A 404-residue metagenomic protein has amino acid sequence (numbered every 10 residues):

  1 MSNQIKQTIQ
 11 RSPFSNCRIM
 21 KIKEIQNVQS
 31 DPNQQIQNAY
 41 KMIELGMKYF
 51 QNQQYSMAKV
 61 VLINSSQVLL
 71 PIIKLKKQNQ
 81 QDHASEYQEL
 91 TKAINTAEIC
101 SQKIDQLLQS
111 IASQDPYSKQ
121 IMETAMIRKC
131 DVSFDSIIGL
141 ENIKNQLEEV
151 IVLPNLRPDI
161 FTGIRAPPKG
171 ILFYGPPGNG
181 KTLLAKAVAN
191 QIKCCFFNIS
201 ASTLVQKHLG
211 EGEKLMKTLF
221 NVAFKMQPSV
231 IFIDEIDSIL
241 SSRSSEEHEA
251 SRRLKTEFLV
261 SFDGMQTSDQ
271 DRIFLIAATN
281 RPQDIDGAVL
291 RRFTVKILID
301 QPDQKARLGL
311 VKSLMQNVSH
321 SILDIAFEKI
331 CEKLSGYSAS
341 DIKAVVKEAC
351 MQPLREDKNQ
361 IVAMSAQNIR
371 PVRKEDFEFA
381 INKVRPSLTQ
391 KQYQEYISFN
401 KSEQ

Functional and structural regions predicted by a protein language model:
M1-D131, S136-I138, K144, E149 (+1 more regions): Non-globular sequence segments
S56-V60, D234, S340, A344: Short, solvent-exposed positions on alpha-helices
M57, I73-Q80, I104-I111, P158-T162 (+4 more regions): Short, flexible/disordered secondary-structure transition segments
V60-N64, Q81-E89, T162-G170, V205 (+5 more regions): Short amphipathic alpha-helical segments embedded in low-complexity Lys/Glu-rich regions
T124-K333, Y337, A349: Walker A/P-loop NTP-binding motif of AAA+ ATPase domains
K129-V132, E141, K329-A344, L354-Q404: C-terminal engagement/docking regions of AAA+ P-loop ATPases
